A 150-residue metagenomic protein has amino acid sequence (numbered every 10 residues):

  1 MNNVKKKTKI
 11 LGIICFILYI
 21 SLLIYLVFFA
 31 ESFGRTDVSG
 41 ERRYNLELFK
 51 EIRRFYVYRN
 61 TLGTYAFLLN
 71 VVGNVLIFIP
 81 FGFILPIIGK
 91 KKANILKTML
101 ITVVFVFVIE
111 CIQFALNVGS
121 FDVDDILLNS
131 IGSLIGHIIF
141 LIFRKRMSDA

Functional and structural regions predicted by a protein language model:
M1-V118, V123, H137-A150: Bulky hydrophobic segments
